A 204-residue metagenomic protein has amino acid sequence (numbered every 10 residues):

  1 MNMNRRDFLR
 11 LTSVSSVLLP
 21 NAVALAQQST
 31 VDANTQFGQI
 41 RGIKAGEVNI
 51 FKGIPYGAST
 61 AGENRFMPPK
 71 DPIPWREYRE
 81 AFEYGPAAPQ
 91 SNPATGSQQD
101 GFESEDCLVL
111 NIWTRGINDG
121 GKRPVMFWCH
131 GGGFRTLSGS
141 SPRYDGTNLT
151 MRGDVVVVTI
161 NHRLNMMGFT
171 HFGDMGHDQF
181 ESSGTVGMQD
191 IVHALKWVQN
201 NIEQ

Functional and structural regions predicted by a protein language model:
M1-S16: N-terminal secretory signal peptides and thylakoid transit peptides that target proteins across membranes
N2, I50, M188: Short aromatic/basic micro-patch
L9, L19, A24-T185: Non-catalytic accessory segments of hydrolases
T12-S13, G146-T150, V192-Q199: Short, well-ordered alpha-helical packing segments
E181-E203: Alpha/beta-hydrolase active-site loop
